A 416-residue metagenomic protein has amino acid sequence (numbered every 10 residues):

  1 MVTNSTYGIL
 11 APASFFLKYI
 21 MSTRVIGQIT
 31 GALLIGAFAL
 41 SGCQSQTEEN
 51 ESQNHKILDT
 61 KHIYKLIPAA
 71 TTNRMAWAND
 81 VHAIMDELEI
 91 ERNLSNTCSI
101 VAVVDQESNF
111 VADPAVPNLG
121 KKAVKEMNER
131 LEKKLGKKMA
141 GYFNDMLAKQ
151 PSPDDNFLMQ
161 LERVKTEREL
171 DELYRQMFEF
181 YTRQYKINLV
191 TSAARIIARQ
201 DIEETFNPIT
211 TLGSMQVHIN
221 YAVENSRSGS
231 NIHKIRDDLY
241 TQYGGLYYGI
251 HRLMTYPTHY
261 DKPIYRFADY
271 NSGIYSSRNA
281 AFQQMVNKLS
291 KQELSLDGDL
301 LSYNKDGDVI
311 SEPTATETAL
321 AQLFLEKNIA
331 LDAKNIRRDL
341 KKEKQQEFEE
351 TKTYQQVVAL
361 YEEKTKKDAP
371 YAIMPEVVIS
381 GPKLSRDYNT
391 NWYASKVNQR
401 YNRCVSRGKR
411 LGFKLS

Functional and structural regions predicted by a protein language model:
M1-N4, F15-L17, M21-V25, G42-S416: Cell-wall glycan-active module
Y7, R24-A32: Sec-dependent signal peptide recognition, specifically the positively charged N-region followed immediately by
T30-S41: Bacterial N-terminal signal peptides
